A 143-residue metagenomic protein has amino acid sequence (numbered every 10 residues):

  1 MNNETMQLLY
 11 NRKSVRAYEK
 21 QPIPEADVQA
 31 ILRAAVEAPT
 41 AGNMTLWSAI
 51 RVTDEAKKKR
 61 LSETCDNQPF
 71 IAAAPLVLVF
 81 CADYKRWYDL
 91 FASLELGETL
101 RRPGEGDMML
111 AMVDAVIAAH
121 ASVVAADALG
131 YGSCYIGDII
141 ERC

Functional and structural regions predicted by a protein language model:
M1-C143: Acidic, surface-exposed loops and disordered segments
